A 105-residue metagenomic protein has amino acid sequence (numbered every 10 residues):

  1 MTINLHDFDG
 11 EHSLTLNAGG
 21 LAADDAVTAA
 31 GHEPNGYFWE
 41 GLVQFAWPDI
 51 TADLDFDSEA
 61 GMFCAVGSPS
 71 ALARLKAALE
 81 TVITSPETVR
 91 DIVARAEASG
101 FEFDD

Functional and structural regions predicted by a protein language model:
M1-D105: Structured alpha/beta or helical-core interaction and ligand-binding surfaces enriched in interleaved
